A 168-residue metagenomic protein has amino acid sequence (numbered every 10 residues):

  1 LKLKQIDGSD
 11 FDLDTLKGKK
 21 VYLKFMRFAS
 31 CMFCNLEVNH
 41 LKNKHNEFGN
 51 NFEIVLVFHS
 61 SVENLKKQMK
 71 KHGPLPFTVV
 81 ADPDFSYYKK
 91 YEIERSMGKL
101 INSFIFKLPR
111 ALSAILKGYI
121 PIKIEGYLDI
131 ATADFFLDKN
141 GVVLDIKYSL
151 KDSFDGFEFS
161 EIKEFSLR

Functional and structural regions predicted by a protein language model:
L1-D14: N-terminal "domain-start" segment that seeds a small globular fold
D10, K17-K19, N51, A131: A structure-centric signal for secondary-structure junctions around beta-strands
D14-K42: Short active-site neighborhood of thiol/selenol oxidoreductases, capturing the structured segment around
E37-K90, S96: Structural microenvironment flanking redox-active thiols in thiol-disulfide oxidoreductases
D82-S153: Thiol/selenol-based redox catalytic cores and closely related redox-interacting motifs
D152-L167: A short, polar/charged loop-to-alpha-helix boundary motif
